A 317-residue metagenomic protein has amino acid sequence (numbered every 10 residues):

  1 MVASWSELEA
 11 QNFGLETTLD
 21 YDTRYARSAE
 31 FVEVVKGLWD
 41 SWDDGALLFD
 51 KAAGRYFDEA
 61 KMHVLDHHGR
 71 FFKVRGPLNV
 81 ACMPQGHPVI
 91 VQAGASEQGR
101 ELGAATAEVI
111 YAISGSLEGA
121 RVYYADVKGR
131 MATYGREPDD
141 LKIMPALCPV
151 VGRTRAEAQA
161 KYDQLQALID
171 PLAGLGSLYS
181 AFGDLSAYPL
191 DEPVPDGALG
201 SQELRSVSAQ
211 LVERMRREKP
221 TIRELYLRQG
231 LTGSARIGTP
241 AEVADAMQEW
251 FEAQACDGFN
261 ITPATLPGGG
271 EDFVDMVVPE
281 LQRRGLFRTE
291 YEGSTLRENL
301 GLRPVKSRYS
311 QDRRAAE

Functional and structural regions predicted by a protein language model:
M1-A3, P88-A93, E108-A112, L141-C148 (+2 more regions): Hydrophobic faces of well-ordered beta-strands that scaffold small-molecule active sites in alpha/beta enzyme cores
M1-F13, L19-D22, R27-F31: Hydrophobic or amphipathic alpha-helical targeting/insertion segments
A3-E7, W39, D43, S96 (+3 more regions): Active-site-proximal loop/turn and secondary-structure-junction residues that shape catalytic pockets, frequently
D22-G86, E118-V122, G129-F251, L281-E317: An alpha-helical appendage that flanks or caps ligand/catalytic pockets
V35, I90, G103, A158 (+3 more regions): Conserved, mostly hydrophobic/aromatic
H87-A93, G99-L102, E242-Q248, T262-T265: Active-site and adjacent substrate-binding regions of carbohydrate-active enzymes
E101-S116: A conserved active-site cap/scaffold subdomain adjacent to cofactor or substrate pockets
G270-D275: Histidine/acidic-residue-rich catalytic or RNA/ligand-binding cores of hydrolases and nuclease-related proteins
